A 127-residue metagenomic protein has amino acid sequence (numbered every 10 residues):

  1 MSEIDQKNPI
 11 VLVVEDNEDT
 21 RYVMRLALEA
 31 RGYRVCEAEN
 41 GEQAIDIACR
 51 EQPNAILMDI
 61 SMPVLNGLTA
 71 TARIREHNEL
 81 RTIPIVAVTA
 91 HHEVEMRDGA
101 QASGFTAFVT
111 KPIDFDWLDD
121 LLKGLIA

Functional and structural regions predicted by a protein language model:
E15: Conserved acidic carboxylate
Y22-A30: Charged docking surfaces used in two-component/phosphorelay signaling
G32-E39, I47: Short hydrophobic/Thr-rich beta-strand motif most characteristic of the beta2 strand and flanking loop of CheY-like
E51-L57: Active-site beta3 strand of CheY-like receiver
M62: Receiver (REC) domain active-site loop signature in two-component systems and cognate sites in sensor histidine kinases
I113-L122: C-terminal output helix
